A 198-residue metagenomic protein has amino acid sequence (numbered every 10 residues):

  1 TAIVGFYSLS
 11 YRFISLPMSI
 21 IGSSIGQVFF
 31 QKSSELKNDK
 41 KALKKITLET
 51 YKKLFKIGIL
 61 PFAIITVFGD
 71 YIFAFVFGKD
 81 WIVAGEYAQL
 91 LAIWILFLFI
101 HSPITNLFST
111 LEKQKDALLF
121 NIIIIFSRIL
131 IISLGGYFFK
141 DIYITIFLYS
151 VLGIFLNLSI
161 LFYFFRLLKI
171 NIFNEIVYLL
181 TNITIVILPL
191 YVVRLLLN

Functional and structural regions predicted by a protein language model:
T1-S15, D80-E86: Interfacial/gating helices of multi-pass transporter permease domains
S10, I14-Y51, T105-T110: Helix-loop junctions and terminal segments of transmembrane helices in multi-pass membrane transport/translocation
Y11-I14, S23-G26, F62-A63, V67 (+4 more regions): Short runs within selected transmembrane alpha-helices of multi-pass transporters and secretion channels
K40-F68, G85-A88, L180: Interfacial transmembrane-helix starts/ends
K40-K41, K45, L111-K113, F165-I176: Membrane-interface helix-boundary motifs at transmembrane edges
K52-L60, I93, I185-P189: Hydrophobic alpha-helical transmembrane segments of multipass membrane transporters and ion channels, focusing on
L60-K79, N198: Short membrane-interface helical motifs at transmembrane helix boundaries in multi-pass membrane transporters
V192-N198: Juxtamembrane boundary at the C-terminal end of a transmembrane helix
